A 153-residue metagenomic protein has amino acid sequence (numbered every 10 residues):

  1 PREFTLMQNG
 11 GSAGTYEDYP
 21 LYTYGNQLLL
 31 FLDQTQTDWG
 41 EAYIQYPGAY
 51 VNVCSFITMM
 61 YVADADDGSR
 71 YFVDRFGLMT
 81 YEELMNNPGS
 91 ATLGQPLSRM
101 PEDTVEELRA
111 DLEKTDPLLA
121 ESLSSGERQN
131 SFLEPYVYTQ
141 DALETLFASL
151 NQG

Functional and structural regions predicted by a protein language model:
P1-S12: OB-fold (S1/OB) nucleic-acid-binding surfaces
T15-G153: Netrin-like (NTR/C345C) domain of secreted extracellular proteins
